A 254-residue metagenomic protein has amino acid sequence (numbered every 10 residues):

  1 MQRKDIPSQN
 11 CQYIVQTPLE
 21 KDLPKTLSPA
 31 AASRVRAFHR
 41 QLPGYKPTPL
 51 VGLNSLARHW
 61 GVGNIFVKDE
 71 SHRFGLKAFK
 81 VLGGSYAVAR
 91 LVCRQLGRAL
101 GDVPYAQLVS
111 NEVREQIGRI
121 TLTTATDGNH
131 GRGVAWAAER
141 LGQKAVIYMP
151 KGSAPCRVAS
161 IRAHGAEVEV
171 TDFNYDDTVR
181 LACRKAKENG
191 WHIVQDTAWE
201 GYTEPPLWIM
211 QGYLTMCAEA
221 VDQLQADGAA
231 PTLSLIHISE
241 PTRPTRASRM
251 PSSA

Functional and structural regions predicted by a protein language model:
M1-S239, R243: PLP-dependent amino-acid enzyme catalytic core
E240-T242, R246-A254: Positively charged, low-complexity/disordered segments
